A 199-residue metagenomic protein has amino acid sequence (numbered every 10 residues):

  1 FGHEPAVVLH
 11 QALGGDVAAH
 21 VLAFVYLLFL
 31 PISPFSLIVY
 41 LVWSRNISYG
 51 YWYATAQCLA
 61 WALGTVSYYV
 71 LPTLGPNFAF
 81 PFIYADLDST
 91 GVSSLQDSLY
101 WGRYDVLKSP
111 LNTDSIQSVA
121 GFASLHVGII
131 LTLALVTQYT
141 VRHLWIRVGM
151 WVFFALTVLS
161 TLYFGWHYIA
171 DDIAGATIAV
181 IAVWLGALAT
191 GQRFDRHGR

Functional and structural regions predicted by a protein language model:
F1-F35: N-terminal transmembrane-helix/juxtamembrane module of multi-pass inner/ER membrane proteins
A18-I32, Q117-Y139, I169, I173: Membrane-interface loop-to-helix entry segments
P34-L71, N77-L87, M150: Interfacial segments of alpha-helical transmembrane regions
S36-Y40, V127-L144, T177-L188: Membrane-interfacial alpha-helical segments at the cytosolic side of multi-pass membrane proteins
A60-Y68, T157, I178-G186: Alpha-helical transmembrane segments of multipass membrane proteins
Y69-T140: Membrane-interfacial catalytic/cofactor-binding modules of polytopic membrane enzymes
T73-A79, G121, L156-A182: Interfacial helix-loop-helix junctions of multi-pass membrane proteins
L185-R199: Membrane-proximal cytoplasmic C-terminal regulatory module of class A 7TM GPCRs
